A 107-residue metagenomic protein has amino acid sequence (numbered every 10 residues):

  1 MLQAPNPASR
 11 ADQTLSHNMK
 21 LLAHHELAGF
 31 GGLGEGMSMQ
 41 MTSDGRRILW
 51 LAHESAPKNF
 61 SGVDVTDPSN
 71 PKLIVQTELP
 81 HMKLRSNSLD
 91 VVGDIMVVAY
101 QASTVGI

Functional and structural regions predicted by a protein language model:
M1-I107: Feature marking well-ordered beta-strand scaffolds used for ligand recognition
